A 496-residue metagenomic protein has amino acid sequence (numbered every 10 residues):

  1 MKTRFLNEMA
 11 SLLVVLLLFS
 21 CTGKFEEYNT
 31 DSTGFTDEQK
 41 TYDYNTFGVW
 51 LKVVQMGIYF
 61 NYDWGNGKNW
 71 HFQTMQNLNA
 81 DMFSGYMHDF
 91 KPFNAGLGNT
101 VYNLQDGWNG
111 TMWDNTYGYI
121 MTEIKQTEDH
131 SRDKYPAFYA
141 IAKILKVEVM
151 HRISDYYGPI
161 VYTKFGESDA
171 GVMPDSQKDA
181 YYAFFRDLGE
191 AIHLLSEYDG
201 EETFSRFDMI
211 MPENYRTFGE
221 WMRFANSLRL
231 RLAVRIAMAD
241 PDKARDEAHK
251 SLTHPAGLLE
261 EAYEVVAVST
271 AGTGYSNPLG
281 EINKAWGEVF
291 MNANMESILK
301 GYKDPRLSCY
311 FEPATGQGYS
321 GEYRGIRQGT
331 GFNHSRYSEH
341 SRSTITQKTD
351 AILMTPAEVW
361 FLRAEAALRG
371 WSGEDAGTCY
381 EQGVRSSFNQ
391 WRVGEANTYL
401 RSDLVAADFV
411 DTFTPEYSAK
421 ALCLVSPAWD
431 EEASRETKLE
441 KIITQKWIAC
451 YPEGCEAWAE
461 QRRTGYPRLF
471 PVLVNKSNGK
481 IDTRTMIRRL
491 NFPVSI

Functional and structural regions predicted by a protein language model:
M1, C21-K24, V54, V147 (+2 more regions): Terminal processing/anchoring signals of secreted or surface-associated proteins and related intramolecular
M1-S32: Bacterial Sec-dependent N-terminal signal peptides
C21-A80, S84, Q126, K480-I496: Membrane-proximal, proline-rich intrinsically disordered regions
K24-E26, G110-M112, Y466-P467: Extracellular glycan-recognition regions
T41-N45, H88-L145, V149-A396, E432-E440 (+1 more regions): Structured, solvent-exposed acidic/aromatic patches
D63-M75, P159-I160, R245, G454 (+1 more regions): Beta-strand acidic-aromatic groove motif in beta-rich domains, primarily in extracellular
R392-E395, L400-I496: C-terminal functional modules
